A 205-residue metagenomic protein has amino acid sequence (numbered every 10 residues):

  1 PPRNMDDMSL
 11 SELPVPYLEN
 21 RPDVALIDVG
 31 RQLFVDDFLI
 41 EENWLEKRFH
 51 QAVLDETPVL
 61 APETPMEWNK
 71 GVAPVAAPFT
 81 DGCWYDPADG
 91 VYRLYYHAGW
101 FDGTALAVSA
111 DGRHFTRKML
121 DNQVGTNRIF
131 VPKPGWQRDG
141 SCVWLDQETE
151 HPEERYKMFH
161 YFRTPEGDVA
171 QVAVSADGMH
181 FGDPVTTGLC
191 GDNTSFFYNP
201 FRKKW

Functional and structural regions predicted by a protein language model:
P1-W205: Carbohydrate-active catalytic/glycan-binding domains of CAZyme proteins, especially the secreted or lumenal ectodomains
